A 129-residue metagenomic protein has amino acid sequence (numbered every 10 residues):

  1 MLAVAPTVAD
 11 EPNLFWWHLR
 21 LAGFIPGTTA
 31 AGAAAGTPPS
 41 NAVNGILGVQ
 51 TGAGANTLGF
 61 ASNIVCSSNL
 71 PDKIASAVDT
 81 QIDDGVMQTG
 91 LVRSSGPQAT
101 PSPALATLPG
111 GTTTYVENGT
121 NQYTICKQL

Functional and structural regions predicted by a protein language model:
M1-L129: Low-complexity, acidic interaction segments enriched in glycine
